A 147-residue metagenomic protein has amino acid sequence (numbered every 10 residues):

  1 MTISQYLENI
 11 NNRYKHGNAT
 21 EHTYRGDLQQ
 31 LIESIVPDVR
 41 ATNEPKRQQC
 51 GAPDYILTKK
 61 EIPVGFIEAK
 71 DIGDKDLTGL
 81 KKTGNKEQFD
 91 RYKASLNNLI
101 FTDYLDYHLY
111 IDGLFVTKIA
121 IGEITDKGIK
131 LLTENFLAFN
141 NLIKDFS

Functional and structural regions predicted by a protein language model:
M1-N11, K60-I62, K70-D90, A94-S147: Short, basic/polar, glycine-containing "phosphate-handling" surface segments that engage DNA
M1-R47: Charged, often low-complexity linker/regulatory segments
A19, T23, D27, C50-A52 (+2 more regions): Generic alpha-helix structural propensity
D38-I62: Active-site metal-binding core of divalent-cation-utilizing nuclease and nuclease-like domains
P53, G65, N97: Residue-level detector of short, conserved catalytic/binding motifs and their immediate flanks
Y55, I67, K75: N-terminal cofactor/phosphate-binding cores enriched in small/glycine residues, especially glycine-rich loops such as
